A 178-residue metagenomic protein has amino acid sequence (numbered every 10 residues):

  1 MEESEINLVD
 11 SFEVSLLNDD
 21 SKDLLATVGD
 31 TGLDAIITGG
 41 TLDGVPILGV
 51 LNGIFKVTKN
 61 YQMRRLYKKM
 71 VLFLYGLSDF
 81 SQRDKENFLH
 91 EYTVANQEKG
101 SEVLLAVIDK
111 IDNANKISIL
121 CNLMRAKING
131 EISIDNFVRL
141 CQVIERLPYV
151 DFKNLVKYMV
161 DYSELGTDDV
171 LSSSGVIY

Functional and structural regions predicted by a protein language model:
M1, I6, T38: Short, surface-exposed loop/strand segments
E5-N7, D19, G130: Short, flexible coil/linker elements and helix-boundary hinge sites characteristic of intrinsically disordered
V9-K69: Membrane-inserting effector segments that mediate pore formation, membrane fusion, or transient membrane insertion
L48, I54-V57, F73-G76, E91 (+3 more regions): Short acidic/histidine-centered micro-motifs embedded in hydrophobic/aromatic stretches that mark compact functional
M63-I132: Membrane-proximal, non-transmembrane interface segments of integral membrane proteins
E102-Y178: Long, helix-rich, hydrophobic modules that act as membrane-proximal anchors or helical bundle/coiled-coil regulators
